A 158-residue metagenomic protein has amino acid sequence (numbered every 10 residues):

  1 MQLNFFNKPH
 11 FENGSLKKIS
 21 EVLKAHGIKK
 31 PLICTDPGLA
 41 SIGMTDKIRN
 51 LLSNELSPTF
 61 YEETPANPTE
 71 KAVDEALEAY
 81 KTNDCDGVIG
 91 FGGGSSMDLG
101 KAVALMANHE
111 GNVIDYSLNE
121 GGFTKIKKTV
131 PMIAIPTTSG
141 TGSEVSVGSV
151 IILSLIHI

Functional and structural regions predicted by a protein language model:
M1-Y61: An N-terminal, well-structured beta->alpha segment
L32-I33, G87-I89, I133: Conserved beta-strand elements of the Class I
G43-N112, F123: N-terminal small/polar loop signature for handling phosphorylated ligands or for N-terminal nucleophile
M97-L99, G140-V145: Short, well-ordered, mixed-charge alpha-helical segments that flank or form enzyme active sites
H109-T137: Short, acidic/small-residue loops that bind anionic groups at enzyme active sites
M132, S143, S149: Active-site cavity-forming subdomains of large catalytic enzyme subunits
I156-I158: Conserved small/polar residues in nucleotide/adenosyl-binding loops
